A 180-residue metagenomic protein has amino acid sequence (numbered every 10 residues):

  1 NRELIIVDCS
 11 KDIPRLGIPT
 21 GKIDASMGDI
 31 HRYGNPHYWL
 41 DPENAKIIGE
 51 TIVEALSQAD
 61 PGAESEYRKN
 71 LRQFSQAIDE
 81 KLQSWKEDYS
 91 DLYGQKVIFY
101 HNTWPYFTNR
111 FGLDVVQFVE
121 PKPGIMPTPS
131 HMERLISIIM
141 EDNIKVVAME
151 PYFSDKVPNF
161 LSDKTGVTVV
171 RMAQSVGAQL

Functional and structural regions predicted by a protein language model:
N1-L180: Extracytoplasmic metal-acquisition and chelation regions
